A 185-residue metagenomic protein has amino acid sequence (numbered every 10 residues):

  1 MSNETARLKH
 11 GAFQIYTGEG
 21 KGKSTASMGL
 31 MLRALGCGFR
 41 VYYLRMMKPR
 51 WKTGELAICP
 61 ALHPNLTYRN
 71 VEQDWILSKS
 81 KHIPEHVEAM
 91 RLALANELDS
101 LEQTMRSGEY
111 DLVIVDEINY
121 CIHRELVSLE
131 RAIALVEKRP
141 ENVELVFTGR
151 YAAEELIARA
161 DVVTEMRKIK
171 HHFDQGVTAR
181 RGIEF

Functional and structural regions predicted by a protein language model:
M1-F13: Extreme N-terminal, non-catalytic leader segments that precede Walker-type/kinase nucleotide-binding cores
G11-Q103: Conserved P-loop
G29-L30, L56-P60, I83-P84, V127-R131 (+2 more regions): Short, glycine/charged-enriched secondary-structure capping and boundary segments
R33, I58, L135, E155-L156: Hydrophobic/aromatic ligand-binding patch that stacks against planar heteroaromatic rings of cofactors or nucleotides
M47-W51, D74-I76, N119-Y120, Y151-E154 (+1 more regions): Conserved nucleotide-binding/hydrolysis micro-motifs of P-loop NTPases
Y68-N70, F147, T164-E165: Structural signal for conserved beta-strand scaffold positions within catalytic alpha/beta enzyme cores
S80-E144: Phosphate-binding/switch loop-helix module in NTP-utilizing enzymes
R150-F185: Phosphate-binding/switch region of NTP-binding enzymes
